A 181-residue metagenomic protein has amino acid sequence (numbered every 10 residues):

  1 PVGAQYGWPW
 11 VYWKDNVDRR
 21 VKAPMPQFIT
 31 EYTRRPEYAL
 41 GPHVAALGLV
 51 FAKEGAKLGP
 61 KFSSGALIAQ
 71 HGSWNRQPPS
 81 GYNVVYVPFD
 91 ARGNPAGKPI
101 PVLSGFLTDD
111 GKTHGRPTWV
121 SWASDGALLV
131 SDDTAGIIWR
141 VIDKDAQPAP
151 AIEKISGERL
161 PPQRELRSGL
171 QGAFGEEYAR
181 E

Functional and structural regions predicted by a protein language model:
P1-L103, D109-G115, A123-D125, D133 (+1 more regions): Beta-propeller domain segments
V130: Small/polar loops that bind or transfer phosphate-bearing groups
I137: Short acidic/polar inter-strand loop motif in beta-rich domains
